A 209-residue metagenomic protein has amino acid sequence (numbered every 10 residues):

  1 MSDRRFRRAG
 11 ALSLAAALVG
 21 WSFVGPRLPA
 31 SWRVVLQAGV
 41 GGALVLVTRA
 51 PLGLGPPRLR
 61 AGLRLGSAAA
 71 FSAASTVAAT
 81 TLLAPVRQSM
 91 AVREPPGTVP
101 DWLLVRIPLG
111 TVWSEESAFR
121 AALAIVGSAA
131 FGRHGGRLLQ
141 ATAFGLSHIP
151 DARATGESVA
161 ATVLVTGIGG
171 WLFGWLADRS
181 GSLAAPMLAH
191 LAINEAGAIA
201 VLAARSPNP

Functional and structural regions predicted by a protein language model:
M1-A9, L59-R64, G135, A184-A185: N-terminal export and membrane-targeting signals
M1-G55, R87-S89, A198-P209: N-terminal, membrane-interfacial amphipathic/helix-forming hydrophobic leader that caps and precedes the first
A16-W21, V40, S72-V77, Q140 (+4 more regions): Alpha-helical transmembrane segments of multipass membrane proteins
W21-G25, A78-R87, P150-R153: Juxtamembrane "helix-exit" motif on the non-cytosolic side of transmembrane helices
F23, V47, A78-L82, G145-L146 (+2 more regions): Hydrophobic membrane-targeting alpha-helices
W32-V40, L65-A70, I107, T162: Alpha-helical transmembrane segments of polytopic membrane proteins
R49-S117, S128-A129, P207: Juxtamembrane helix-loop-helix connectors linking adjacent transmembrane helices in multi-pass membrane enzymes
T98-P209: Transmembrane helix-loop-helix hairpins at the membrane interface of multi-pass integral membrane proteins
